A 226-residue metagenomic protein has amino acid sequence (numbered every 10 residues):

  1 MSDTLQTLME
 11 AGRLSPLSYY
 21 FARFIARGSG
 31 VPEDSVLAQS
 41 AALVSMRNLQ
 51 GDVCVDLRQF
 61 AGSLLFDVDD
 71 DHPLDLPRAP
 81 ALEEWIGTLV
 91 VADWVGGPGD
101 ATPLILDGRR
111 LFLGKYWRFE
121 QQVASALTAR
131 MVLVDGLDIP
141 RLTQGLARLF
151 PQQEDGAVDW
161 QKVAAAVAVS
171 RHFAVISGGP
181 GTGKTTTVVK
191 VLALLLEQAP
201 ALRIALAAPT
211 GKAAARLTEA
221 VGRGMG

Functional and structural regions predicted by a protein language model:
M1-G226: Conserved ATP-binding/catalytic motifs of P-loop helicase motor domains
